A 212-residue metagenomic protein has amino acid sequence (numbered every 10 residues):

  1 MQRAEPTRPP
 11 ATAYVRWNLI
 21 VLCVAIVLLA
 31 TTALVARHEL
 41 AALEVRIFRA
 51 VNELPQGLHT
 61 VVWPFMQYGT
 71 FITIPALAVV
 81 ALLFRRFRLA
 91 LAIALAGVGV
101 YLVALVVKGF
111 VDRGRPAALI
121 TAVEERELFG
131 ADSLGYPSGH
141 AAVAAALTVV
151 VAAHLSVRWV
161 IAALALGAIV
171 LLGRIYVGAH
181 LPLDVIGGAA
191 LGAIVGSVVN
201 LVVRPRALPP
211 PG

Functional and structural regions predicted by a protein language model:
M1-I74, K108-G130: N-terminal transmembrane-helix/juxtamembrane module of multi-pass inner/ER membrane proteins
Q2-T7, V80-L89, V151-L155, V198-R204: Structural signal for the C-terminal ends of transmembrane alpha-helices and the immediately following loop
W17-C23, P75-V103: Interfacial segments of alpha-helical transmembrane regions
I20, P64, A92, R158-A165: Alpha-helical transmembrane segments of integral membrane proteins
V27-T32, V98-V106, L166-A179: Aromatic-anchored segments of alpha-helical transmembrane domains
T32-V35, A78-F84, V150-H154, R174-Y176: Hydrophobic alpha-helical transmembrane segments
H38, R86, D112-A117, A179 (+2 more regions): Transmembrane helix-loop junctions in multipass membrane proteins, especially transporters and channels
A122-G212: Membrane-embedded catalytic cores of phosphoryl/pyrophosphoryl-handling enzymes
